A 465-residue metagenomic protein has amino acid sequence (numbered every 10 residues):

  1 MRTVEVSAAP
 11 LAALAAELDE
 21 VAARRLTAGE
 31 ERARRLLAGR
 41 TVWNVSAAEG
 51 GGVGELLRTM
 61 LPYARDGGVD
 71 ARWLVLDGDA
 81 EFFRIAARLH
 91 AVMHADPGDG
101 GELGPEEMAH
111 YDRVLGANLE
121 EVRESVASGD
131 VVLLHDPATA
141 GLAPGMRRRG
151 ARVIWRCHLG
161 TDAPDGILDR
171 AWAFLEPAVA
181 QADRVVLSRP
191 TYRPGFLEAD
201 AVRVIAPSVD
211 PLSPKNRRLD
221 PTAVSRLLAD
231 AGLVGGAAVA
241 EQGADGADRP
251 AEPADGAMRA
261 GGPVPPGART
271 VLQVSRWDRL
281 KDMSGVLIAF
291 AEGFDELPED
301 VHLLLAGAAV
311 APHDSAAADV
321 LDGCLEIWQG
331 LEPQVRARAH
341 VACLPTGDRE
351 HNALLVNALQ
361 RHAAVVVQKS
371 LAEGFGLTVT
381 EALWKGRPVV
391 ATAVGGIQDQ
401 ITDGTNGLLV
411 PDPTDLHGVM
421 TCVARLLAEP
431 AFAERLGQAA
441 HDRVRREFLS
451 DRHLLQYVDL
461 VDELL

Functional and structural regions predicted by a protein language model:
M1-L465: Catalytic cores of nucleotide-sugar-dependent glycosyltransferases that transfer UDP/GDP/TDP-activated
